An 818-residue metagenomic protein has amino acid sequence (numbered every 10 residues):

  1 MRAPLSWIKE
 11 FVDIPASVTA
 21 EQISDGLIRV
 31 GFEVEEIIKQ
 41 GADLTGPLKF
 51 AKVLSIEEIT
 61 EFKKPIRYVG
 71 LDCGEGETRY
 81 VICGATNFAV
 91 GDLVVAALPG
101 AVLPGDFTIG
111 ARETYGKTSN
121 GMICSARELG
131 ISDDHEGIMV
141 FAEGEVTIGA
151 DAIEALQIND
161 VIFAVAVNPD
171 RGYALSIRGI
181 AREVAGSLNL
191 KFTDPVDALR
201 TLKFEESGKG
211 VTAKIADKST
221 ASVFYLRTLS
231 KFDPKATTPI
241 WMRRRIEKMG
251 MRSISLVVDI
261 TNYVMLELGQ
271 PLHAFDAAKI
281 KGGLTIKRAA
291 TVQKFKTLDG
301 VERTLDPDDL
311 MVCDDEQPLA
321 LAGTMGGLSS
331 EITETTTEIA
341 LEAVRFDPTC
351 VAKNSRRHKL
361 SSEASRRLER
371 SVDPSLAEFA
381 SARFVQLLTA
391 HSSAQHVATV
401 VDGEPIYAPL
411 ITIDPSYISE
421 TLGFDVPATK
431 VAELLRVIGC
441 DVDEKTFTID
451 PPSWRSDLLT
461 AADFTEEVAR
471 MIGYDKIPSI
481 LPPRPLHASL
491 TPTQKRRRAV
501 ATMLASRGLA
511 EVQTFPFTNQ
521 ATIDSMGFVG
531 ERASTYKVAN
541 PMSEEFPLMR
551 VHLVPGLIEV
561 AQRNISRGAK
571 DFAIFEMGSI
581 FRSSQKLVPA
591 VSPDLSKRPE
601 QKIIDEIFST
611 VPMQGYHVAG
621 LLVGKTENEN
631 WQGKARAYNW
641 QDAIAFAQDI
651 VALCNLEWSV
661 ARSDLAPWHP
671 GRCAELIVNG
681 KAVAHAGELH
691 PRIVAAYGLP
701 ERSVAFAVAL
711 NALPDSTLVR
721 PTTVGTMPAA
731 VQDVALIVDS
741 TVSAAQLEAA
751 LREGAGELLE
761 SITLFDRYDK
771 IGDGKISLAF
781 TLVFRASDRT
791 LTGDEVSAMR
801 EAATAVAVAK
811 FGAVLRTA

Functional and structural regions predicted by a protein language model:
M1-E205, T228, A340, K359 (+5 more regions): Phosphate-backbone binding interfaces of nucleic-acid-interacting proteins
R2, Q22, R29, V437-C440 (+6 more regions): A carboxyl-terminal module marker
A3-E10, D160-N168, S222-S230, E363-S371 (+8 more regions): Short, hydrophobic beta-strand segments
F11-V12, D25, T60, L188 (+2 more regions): Glycine/proline-enriched, intrinsically flexible loops and inter-domain linkers
K49-V81, I148, R243-R244, T261-S329: Conserved mixed alpha/beta core segments that line enzyme active sites in large multi-domain catalysts
T108, R112, T285-M325, S329-I332 (+6 more regions): Class II aminoacyl-tRNA synthetase-like tRNA-binding/catalytic domains
Y115-V140, D151-V161, M311-L410, E545 (+2 more regions): Mobile "lid/hinge" segments at catalytic clefts and subdomain interfaces of large enzymes
G179, I411-F572, V783-R785, E795-A818: Extended, well-folded interaction surfaces typified by the phenylalanyl-tRNA synthetase beta subunit core
